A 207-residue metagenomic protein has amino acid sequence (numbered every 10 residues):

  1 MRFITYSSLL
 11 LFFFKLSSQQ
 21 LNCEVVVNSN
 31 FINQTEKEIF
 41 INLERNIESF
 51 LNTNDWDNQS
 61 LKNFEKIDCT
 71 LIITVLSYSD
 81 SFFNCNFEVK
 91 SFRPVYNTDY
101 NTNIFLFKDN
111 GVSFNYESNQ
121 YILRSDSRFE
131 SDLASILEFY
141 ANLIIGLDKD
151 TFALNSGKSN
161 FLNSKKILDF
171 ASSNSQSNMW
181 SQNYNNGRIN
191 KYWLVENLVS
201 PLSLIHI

Functional and structural regions predicted by a protein language model:
M1-C23: Bacterial Sec-dependent N-terminal signal peptides
S18-E38, D150, S156, I167-A171 (+1 more regions): Glycine/serine-rich loop-strand microenvironments at binding/catalytic pocket rims
Q19-N84, V95-N97: Start-of-domain marker
S81-N190: Acidic/His-rich structured neighborhood in mature extracellular/periplasmic domains
V199-L202: Alpha-helical and coiled-coil interaction segments, frequently adjacent to or embedded within charge-biased
I205-I207: Conserved small/polar residues in nucleotide/adenosyl-binding loops
